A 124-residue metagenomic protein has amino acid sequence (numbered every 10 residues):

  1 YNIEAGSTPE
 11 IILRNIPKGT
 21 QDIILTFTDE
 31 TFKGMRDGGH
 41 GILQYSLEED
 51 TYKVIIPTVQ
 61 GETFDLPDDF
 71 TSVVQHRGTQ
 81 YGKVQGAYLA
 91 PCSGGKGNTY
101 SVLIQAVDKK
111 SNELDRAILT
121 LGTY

Functional and structural regions predicted by a protein language model:
Y1-Y124: N-terminus-centered regions that define maturation/targeting leaders and the start of the first functional domain
